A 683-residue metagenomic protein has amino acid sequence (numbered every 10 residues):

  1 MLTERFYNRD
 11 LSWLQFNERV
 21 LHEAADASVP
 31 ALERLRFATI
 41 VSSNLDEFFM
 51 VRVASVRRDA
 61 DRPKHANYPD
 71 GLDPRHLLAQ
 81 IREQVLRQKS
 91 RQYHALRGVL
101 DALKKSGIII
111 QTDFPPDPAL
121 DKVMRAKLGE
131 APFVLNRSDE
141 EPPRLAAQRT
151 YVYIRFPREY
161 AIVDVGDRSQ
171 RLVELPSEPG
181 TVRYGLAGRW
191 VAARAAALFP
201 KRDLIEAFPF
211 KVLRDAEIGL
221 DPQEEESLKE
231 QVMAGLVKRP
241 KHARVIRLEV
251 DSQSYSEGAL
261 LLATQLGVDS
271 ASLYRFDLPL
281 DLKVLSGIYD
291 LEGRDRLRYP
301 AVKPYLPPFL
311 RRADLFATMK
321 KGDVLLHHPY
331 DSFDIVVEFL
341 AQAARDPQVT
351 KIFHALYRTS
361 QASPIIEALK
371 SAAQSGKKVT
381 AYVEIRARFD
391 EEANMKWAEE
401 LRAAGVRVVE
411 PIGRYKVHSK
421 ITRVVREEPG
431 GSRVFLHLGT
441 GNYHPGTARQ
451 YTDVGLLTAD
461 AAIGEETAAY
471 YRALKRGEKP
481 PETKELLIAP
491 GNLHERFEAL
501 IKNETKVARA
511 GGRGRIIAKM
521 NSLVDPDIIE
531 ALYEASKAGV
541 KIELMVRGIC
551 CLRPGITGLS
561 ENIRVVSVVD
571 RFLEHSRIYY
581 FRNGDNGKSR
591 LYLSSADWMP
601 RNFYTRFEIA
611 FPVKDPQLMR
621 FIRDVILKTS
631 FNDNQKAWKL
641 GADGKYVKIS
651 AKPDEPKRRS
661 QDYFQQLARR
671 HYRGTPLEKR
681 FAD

Functional and structural regions predicted by a protein language model:
M1-I516, E534, A538, C550-F572 (+1 more regions): N-terminal localization/anchoring segments of enzymes in phospholipid and broader phosphate metabolism
P526-I529, Y533: Glycine/threonine-rich ATP-lid/beta-loop region of ATP-binding domains
K541-M545: Hydrophobic alpha/beta core scaffold segments
